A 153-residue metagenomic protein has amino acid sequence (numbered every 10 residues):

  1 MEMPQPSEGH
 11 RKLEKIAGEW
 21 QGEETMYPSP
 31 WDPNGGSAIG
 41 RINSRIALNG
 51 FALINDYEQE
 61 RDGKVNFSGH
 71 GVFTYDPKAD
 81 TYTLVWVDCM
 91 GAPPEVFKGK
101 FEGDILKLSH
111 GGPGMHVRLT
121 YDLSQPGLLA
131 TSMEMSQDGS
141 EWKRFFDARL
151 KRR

Functional and structural regions predicted by a protein language model:
M1-R153: Hydrophobic small-molecule pocket/channel-lining residues, especially in calycin-type beta-barrels
